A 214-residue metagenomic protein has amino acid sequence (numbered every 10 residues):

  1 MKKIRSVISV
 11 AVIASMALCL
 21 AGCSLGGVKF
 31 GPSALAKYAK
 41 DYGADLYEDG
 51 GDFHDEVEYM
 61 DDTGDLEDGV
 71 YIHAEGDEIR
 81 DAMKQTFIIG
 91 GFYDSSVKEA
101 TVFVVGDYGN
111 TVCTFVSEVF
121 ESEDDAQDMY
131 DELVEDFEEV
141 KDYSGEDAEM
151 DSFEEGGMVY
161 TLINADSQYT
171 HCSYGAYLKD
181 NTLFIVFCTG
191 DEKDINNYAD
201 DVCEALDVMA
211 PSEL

Functional and structural regions predicted by a protein language model:
M1-A11: Bacterial N-terminal signal peptides that target proteins for export
L18-G22: C-terminal motif of bacterial Sec signal peptides marking the signal peptidase cleavage site
S24-T101, A199-S212: N-terminal "mature-domain start" segment
G26-V28, K37, D151-F153, M158 (+1 more regions): Localized chelating/binding microdomains that coordinate divalent metal ions or stabilize phosphate-bearing
S95-D131: A short acidic-to-branched-hydrophobic micro-motif
E121-S122, T189-E192: A generic structural motif
E123-Y174, K179, I195-L214: Short Gly/Thr-rich strand-loop-strand
D180-G190: Short, well-ordered beta-strand elements
